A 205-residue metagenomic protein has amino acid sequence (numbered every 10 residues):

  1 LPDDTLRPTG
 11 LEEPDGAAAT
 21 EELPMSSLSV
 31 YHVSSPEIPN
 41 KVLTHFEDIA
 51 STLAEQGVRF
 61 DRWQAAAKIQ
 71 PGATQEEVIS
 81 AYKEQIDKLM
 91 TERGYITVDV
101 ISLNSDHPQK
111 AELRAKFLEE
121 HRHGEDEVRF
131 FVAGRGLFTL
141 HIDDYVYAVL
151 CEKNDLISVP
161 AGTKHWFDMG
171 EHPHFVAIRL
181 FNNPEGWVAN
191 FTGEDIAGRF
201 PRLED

Functional and structural regions predicted by a protein language model:
L11, A19-Y95: N-terminal leader/capping segments at the start of a protein or of a new domain
V100-H123: Conserved short histidine dyad/triad with adjacent acidic residue
R122-I142: Short, conserved beta-strand element in jelly-roll/cupin
C151-E171: Conserved metal-binding segment of the jelly-roll/cupin
D168-D205: Double-stranded beta-helix
